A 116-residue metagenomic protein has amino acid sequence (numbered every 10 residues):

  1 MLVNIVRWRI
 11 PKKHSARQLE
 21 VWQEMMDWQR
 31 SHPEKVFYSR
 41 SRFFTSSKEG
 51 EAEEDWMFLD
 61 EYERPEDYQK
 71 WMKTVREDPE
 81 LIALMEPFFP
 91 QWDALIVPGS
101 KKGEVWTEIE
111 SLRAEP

Functional and structural regions predicted by a protein language model:
L2-R9, R40-D78: Short, well-ordered beta-strand segments in beta-rich or mixed alpha/beta enzyme and ligand-binding folds
R9-E20: Short, surface-exposed ligand-recognition loops at beta-strand->loop->(often short) alpha-helix junctions that present
I10-K12, R64, T107, S111: Non-catalytic surface loops within mature trypsin-like serine protease
S15, D78, I82: Flexible, glycine- and charge-enriched loops at secondary-structure boundaries
L19-E24, F88: Well-ordered, non-membrane alpha-helical segments in soluble/globular domains
M26-E61, F89-G99, G103: Short, glycine- and small/hydrophobic-rich beta-strand elements in well-ordered beta-sheets
I96-P116: Acidic/histidine-enriched, glycine/proline-rich intrinsically disordered or flexible terminal extensions
